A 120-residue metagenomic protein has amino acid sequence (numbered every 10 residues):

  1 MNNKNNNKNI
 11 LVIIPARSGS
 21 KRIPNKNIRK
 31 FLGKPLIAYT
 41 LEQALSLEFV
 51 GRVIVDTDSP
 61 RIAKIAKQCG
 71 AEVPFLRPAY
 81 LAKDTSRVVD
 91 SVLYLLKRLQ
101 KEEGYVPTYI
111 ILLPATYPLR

Functional and structural regions predicted by a protein language model:
M1-K8: Basic/polar N-terminal segments that are highly enriched at the extreme N-terminus, encompassing both cleavable
N9-D56: N-terminal glycine-rich phosphate-binding loop and ensuing alpha1 helix
I10, G51, E72, P107-T108: Conserved acidic residues
F31, P35, T57, A79-D90: Residues at secondary-structure transition points
E42, S46, Q68, K97: Short, well-ordered alpha-helices that flank and scaffold nucleotide-derived cofactor binding pockets
E48-P74: Acidic donor-binding segment of Leloir-type glycosyltransferases
F75-L76, L112: Structural signal for conserved beta-strand scaffold positions within catalytic alpha/beta enzyme cores
L81-R120: Conserved beta-loop-beta/alpha segment of the NTase-like Rossmann-fold superfamily that binds/positions NTPs
